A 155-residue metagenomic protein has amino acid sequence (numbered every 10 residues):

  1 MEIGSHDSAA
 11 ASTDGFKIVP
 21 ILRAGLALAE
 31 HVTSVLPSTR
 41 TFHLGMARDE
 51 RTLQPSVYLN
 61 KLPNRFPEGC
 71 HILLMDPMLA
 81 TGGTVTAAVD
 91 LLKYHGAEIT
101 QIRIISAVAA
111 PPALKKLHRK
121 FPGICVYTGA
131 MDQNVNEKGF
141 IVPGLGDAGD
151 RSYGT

Functional and structural regions predicted by a protein language model:
M1-T155: PRPP-associated nucleotide enzymes
